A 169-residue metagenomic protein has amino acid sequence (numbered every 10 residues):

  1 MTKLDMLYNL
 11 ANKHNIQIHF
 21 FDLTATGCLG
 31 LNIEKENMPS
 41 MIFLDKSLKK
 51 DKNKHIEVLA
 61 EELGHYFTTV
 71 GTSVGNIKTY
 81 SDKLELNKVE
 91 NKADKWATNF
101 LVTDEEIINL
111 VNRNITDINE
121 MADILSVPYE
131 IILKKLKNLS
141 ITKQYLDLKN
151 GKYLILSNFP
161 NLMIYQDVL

Functional and structural regions predicted by a protein language model:
M1-L169: Active-site hotspot residues in diverse enzymes, especially metal/ion-binding acidic/histidine motifs
